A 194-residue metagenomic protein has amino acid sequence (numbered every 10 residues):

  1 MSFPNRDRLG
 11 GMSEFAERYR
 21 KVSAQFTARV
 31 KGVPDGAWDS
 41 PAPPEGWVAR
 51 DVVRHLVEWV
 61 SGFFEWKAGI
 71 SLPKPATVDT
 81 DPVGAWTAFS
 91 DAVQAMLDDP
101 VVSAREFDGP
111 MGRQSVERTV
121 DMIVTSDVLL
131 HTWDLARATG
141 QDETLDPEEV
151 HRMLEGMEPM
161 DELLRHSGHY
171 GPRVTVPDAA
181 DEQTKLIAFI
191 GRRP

Functional and structural regions predicted by a protein language model:
S2-Q25, G32-V48, S61-P194: Structured surface interface patches that mediate subunit assembly and partner/cofactor docking
V52: Extended, alpha-helix-rich binding/interface surfaces that flank or overlap catalytic cores and mediate recognition
L56: Glycine-rich loop at the start of a catalytic domain that most often binds anionic cofactors/ligands
